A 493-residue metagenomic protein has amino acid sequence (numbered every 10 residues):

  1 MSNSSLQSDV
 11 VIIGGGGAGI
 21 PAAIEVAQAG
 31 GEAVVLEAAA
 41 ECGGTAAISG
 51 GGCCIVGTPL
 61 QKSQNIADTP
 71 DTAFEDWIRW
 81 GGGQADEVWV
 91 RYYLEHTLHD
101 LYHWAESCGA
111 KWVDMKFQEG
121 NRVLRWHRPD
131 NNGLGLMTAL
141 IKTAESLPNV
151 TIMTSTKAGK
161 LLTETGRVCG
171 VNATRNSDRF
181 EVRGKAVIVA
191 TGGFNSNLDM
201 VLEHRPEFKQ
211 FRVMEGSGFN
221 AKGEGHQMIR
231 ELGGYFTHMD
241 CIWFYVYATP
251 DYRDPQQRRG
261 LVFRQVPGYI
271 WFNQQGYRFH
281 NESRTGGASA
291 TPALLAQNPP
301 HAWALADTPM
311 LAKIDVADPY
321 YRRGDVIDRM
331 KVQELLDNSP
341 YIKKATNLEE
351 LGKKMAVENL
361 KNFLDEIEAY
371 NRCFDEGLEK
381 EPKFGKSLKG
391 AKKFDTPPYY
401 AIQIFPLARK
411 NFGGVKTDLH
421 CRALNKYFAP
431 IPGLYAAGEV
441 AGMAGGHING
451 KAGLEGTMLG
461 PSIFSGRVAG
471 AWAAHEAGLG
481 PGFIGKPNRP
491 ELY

Functional and structural regions predicted by a protein language model:
M1-V10, Q28, I448, G478 (+1 more regions): Extreme N-terminal leader/targeting segments of oxidoreductases
V10-V35: N-terminal Rossmann-like FAD-binding beta1-loop-alpha1 element of flavoenzymes
G16-A18, A40, I367: Residue-level detector of alpha-helix initiation sites
E32, A38-T151, S155, Y269-W271 (+4 more regions): Conserved N-terminal/central alpha/beta ligand/cofactor-binding core
D130-K185, L232: Helical element adjacent to the flavin cofactor pocket in flavoenzyme catalytic cores
K160, E358-I448, A452: A glycine-rich dinucleotide-binding beta-alpha-beta segment and adjacent secondary-structure elements that constitute
R175-D178, V182-Y252, E455, L459-V468 (+1 more regions): Glycine-rich loop(s) and the adjacent beta-strand/alpha-helix scaffold that form part
H226-M228, G234-E358: An anion/pyrophosphate-binding glycine-rich loop and adjacent beta-alpha core in soluble alpha-beta enzymes
